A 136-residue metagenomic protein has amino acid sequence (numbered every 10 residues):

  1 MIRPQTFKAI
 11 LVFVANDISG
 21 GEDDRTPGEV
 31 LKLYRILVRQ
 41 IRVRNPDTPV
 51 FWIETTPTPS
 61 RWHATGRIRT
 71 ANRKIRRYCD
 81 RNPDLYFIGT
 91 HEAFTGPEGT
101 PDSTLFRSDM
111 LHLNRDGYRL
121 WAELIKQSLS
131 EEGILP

Functional and structural regions predicted by a protein language model:
M1-P136: Alpha-helical cap/lid subdomain in secreted, periplasmic, or secretory-pathway luminal O-acyl-processing enzymes
